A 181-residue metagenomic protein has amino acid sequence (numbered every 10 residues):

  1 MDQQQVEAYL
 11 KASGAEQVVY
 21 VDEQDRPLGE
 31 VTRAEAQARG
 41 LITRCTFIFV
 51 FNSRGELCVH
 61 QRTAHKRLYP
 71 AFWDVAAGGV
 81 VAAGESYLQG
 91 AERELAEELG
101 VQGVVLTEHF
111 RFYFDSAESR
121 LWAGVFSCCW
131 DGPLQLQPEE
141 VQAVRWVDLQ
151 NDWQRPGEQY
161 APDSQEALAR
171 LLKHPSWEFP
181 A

Functional and structural regions predicted by a protein language model:
D2, A34, A71, E108-Y113 (+1 more regions): Nudix hydrolase/Nudix homology domain
Q5-F47, S53: Acidic, metal-coordinating catalytic segment for phosphate/diphosphate chemistry, firing primarily on the Nudix
A15, G103, E140-A143: A broad structural signal for short, well-ordered beta-strand segments within beta-sheet-rich domains
R26, E56, H65, F114 (+1 more regions): Surface-exposed, flexible loop/turn segments at secondary-structure boundaries
R44, R54, A64, S86-L88 (+2 more regions): Active-site segment of metal-dependent pyrophosphate-handling enzymes, primarily the Nudix hydrolase catalytic core
C45-A77: A glycine-rich, hydrophobic loop/mini-helix early in the fold
